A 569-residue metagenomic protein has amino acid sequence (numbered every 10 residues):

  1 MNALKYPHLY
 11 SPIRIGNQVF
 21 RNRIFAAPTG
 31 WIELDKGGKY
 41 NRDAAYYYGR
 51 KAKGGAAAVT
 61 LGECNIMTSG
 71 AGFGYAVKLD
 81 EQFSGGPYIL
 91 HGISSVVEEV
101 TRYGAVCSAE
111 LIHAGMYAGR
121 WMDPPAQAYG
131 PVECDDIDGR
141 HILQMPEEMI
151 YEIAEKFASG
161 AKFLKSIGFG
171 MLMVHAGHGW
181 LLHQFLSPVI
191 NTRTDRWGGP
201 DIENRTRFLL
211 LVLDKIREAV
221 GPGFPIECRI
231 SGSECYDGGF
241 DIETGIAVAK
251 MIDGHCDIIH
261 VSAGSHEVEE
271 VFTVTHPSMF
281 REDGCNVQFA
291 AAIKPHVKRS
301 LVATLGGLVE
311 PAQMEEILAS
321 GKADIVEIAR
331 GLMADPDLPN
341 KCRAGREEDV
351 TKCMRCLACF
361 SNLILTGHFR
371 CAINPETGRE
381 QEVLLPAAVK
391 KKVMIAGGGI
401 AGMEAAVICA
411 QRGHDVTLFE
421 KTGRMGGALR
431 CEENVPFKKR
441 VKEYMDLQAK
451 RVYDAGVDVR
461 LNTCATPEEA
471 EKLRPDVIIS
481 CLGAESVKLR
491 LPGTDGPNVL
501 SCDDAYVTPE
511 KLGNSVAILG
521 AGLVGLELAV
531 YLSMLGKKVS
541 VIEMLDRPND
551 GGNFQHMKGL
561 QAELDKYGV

Functional and structural regions predicted by a protein language model:
M1-A396, I400, E404-Q411, D415-V416 (+2 more regions): Flavin-dependent oxidoreductase catalytic cores
H255, V297-K298, G321-K322, A455 (+4 more regions): Short, structured coil segments at secondary-structure junctions
I259, I293, I317, A329 (+5 more regions): Hydrophobic, well-ordered secondary-structure elements that form the walls of internal hydrophobic environments
T273-M279, D324, L429-F437, M544-N549: Short beta-alpha connecting loops at secondary-structure transitions that line or flank enzyme active sites
K294, A303-T304, L308, N462 (+2 more regions): C-terminal structural cap/anchor segments
L318, K390-F419, M425, L461-R474 (+2 more regions): Rossmann-like dinucleotide/flavin-binding elements
M333, D337-T351, T463-A484: Small-residue-rich anion-binding loops in enzyme active sites
G427-L473, G552-V569: N-terminal Rossmann-like dinucleotide/flavin-binding domain of flavoprotein oxidoreductases that bind FAD/FMN
